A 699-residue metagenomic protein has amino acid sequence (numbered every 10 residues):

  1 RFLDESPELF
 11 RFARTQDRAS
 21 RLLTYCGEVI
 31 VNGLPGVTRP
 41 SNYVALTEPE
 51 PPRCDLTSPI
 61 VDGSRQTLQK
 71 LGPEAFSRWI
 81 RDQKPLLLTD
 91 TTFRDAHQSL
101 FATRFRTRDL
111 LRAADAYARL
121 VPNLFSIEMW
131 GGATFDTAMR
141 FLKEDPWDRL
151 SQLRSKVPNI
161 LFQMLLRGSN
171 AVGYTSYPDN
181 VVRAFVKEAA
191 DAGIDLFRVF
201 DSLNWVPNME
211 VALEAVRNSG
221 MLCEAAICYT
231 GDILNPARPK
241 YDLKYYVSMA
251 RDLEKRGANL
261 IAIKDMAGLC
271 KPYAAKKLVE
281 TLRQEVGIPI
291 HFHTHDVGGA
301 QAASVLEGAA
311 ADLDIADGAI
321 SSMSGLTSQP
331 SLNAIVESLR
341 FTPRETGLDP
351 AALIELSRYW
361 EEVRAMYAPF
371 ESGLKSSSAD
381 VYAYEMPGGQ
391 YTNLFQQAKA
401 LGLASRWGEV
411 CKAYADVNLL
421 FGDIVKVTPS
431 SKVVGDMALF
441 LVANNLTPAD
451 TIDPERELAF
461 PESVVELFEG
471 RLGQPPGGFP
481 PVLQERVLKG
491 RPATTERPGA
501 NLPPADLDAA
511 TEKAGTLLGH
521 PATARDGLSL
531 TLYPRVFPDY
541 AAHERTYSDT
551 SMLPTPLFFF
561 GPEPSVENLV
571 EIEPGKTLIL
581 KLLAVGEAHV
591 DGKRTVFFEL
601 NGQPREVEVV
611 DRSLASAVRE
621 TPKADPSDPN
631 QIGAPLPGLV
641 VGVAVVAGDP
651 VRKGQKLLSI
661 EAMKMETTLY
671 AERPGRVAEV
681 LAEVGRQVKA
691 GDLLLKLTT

Functional and structural regions predicted by a protein language model:
R1-P73, D90-S99, D109-M139, K375-V381 (+2 more regions): Terminal or standalone catalytic/regulatory effector modules within metabolic enzymes and repeat proteins
Q69-K84, S151-K156: Conserved oxyanion/phosphate-binding beta-strand-loop segments in alpha/beta enzyme cores
P73, V610-A634: Long, charged amphipathic helices and adjacent flexible linkers at domain junctions
L88, A96, V199, I261 (+3 more regions): Conserved, mostly hydrophobic/aromatic
T92-R94, W130-T134, L165-A171, S202-N204 (+6 more regions): Active-site beta-loop-alpha junctions enriched in small/polar residues
T107-I127, D145-L161, A171, T175-I288 (+1 more regions): Alpha/beta enzyme core
M266-A449, D453: Catalytic alpha/beta core domains of metabolic enzymes, predominantly
A624-T699: Structured functional modules or segments
